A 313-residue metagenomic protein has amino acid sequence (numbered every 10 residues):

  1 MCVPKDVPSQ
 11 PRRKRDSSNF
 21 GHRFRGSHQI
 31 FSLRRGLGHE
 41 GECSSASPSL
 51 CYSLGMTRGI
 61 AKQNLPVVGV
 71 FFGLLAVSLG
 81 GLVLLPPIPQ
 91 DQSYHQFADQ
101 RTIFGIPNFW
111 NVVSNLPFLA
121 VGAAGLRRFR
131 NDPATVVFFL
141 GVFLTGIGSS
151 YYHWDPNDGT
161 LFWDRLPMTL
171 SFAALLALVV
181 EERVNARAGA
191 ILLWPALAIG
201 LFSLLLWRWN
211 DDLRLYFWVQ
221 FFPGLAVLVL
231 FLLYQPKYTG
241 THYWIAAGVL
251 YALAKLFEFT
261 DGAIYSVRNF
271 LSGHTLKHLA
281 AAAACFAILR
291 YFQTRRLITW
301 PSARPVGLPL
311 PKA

Functional and structural regions predicted by a protein language model:
K5, R13, Q29-I30: Charged/polar low-complexity intrinsically disordered segments
R23-G26, R35, E40, A46: Short, low-complexity, charge-dense intrinsically disordered segments
T57-L193, G200-L205, W209, Y238-A313: Early transmembrane hairpin module of multi-pass membrane proteins
L205-Y238: Active-site rim beta-loop-alpha module in soluble metabolic enzymes
